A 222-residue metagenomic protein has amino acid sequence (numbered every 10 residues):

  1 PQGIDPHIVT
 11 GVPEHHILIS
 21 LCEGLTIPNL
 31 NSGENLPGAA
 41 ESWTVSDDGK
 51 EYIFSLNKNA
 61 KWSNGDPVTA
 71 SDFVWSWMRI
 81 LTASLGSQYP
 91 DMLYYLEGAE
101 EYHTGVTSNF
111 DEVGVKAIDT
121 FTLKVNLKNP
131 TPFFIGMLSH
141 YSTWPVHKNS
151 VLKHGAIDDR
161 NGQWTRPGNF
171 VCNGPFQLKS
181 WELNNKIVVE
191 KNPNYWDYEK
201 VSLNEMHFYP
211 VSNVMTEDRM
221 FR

Functional and structural regions predicted by a protein language model:
P1-D47, V171-C172: N-terminal lobe/hinge region of extracytoplasmic solute-binding protein
P1-Q2, E41, E51-F54, F73-S76 (+4 more regions): Short, well-ordered beta-strand elements
H7-H16, S71, M137-T143: Short Gly/aromatic-enriched secondary-structure transition segments
T26, L30, K61, M78-G86 (+4 more regions): Sec-exported extracytoplasmic/periplasmic mature domains
N29-L30, F110, N126-H207, N213-M215: Gly/Pro-rich hinge or "lid" segments in bacterial periplasmic/extracellular proteins
E41-D91, K124, E217-R222: Aromatic- and charge-enriched surface segment that lines or borders ligand/interaction sites
S46-D47, A117-D119, L183: Residue-level recognition of beta-strand termini and adjacent short loop/turns
S55, V74, L81, L85-K153: Surface-exposed binding/hinge segments that line and control ligand-binding clefts or catalytic entry sites
